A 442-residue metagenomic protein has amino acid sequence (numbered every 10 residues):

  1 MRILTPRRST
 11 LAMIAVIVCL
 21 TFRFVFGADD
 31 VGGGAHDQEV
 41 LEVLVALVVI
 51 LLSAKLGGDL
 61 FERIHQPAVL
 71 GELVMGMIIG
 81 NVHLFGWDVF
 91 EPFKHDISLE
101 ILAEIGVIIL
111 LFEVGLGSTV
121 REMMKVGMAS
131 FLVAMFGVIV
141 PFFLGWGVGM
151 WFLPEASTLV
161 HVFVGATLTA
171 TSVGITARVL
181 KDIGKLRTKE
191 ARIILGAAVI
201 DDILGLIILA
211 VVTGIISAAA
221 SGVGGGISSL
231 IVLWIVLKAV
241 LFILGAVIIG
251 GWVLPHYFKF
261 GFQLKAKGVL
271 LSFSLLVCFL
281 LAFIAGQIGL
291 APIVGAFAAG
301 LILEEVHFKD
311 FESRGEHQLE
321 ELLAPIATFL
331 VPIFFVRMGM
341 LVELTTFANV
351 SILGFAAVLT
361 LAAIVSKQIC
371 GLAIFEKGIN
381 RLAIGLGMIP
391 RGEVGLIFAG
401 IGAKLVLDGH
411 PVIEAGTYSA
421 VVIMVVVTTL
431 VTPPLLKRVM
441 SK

Functional and structural regions predicted by a protein language model:
M1-G27: N-terminal secretory/membrane targeting signals
G27-D37, G86-I97, M150-E155, S217-L233 (+4 more regions): Membrane-interface helix termini and inter-helical loops of multi-pass transporters
G34, I79-A129, K259-A266, L270-A356: Membrane-interface junctions of multi-pass transporters
G34-I50, K94-L111, T158-S172, W234-A246 (+3 more regions): Structural signature of hydrophobic alpha-helical transmembrane segments
L47-D59, M77, N81, F85 (+18 more regions): Transmembrane alpha-helical segments of multi-pass membrane transport proteins and ion-pumping complexes
L52-R63, G86, V120-L186, I249 (+1 more regions): Transmembrane alpha-helices that form the ion-translocation and gating core of multi-pass ion transport proteins
E72-L84, L132-W146, G196-A210, A266-A282 (+2 more regions): Small-residue-rich segments of transmembrane alpha-helices in multi-pass membrane proteins, especially helix faces
T119-K125, A177-V240, K259: Alpha-helical transmembrane bundle and helix-membrane interface signal in multi-pass integral membrane proteins
